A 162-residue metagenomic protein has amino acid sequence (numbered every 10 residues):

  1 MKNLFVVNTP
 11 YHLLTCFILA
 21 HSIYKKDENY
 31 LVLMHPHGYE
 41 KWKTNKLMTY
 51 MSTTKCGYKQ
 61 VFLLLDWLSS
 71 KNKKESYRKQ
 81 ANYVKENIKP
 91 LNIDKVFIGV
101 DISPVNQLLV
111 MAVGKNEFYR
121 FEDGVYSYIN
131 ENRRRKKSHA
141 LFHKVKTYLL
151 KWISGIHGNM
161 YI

Functional and structural regions predicted by a protein language model:
L4-M160: Active-site and donor-binding regions of nucleotide-sugar-utilizing enzymes
